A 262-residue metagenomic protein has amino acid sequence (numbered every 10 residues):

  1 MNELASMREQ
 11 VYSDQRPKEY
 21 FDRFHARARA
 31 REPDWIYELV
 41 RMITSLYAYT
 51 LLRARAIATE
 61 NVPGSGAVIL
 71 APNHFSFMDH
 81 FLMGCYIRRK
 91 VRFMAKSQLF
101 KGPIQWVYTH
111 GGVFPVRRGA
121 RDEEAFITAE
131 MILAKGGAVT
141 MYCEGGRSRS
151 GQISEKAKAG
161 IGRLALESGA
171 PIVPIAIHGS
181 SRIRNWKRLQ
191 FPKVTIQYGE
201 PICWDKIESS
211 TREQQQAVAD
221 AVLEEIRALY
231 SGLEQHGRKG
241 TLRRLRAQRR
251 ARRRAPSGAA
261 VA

Functional and structural regions predicted by a protein language model:
N2-I36, E124-A262: Non-catalytic C-terminal accessory region of glycerolipid acyltransferases and related lyso-lipid remodeling enzymes
R8-A58, G64, R89, G102-G111: A transmembrane-helix-recognition feature enriched in membrane-embedded lipid enzymes and envelope glyco-/phospholipid
L52, G119-D122, S154: A conditional alpha-helix N-cap/helix-loop micro-motif detector
A54-T59, M78-H80, F100, F126-I127 (+2 more regions): A generic local structural motif
A56, L70, F93-M94, V113 (+2 more regions): Generic preference for hydrophobic
E60-V62, E130-M131: Short amphipathic alpha-helix with an adjacent loop that forms part of the alpha/beta core around
G64-A120, T128: Catalytic core of membrane glycerolipid acyltransferases/transacylases, capturing the structured, soluble-facing
